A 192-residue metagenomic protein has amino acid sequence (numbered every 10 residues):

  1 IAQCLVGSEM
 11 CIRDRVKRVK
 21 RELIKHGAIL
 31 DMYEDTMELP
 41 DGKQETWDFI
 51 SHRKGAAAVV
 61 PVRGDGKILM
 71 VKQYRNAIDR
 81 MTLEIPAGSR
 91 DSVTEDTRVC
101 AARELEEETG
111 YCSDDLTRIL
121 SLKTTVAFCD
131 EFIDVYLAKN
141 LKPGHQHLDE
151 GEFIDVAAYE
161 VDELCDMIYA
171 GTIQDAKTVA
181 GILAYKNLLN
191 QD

Functional and structural regions predicted by a protein language model:
I1-I12: Single conserved hydrophobic/aromatic residue that forms the stacking wall/gate of nucleotide- or nucleobase-binding
E22-A58, G64: Acidic, metal-coordinating catalytic segment for phosphate/diphosphate chemistry, firing primarily on the Nudix
E34-T36, P61, L137-K139, A158-E160: Short, well-ordered beta-strand micro-motif
T36-D41, T125-G144: Active-site-adjacent beta-strand/loop module that shapes the phosphate/pyrophosphate-binding cleft
I50-R53, A58-R103: Conserved Nudix-box catalytic region and its N-terminal flanking loop in Nudix hydrolases and closely related
R53, L148-I173: NUDIX/MutT-family hydrolases
M70, I85-R118, Y136, L148-G151 (+1 more regions): The catalytic Nudix box helix
C165-D192: Long hydrophobic alpha-helical segments typical of transmembrane helices together with their membrane-interfacial
